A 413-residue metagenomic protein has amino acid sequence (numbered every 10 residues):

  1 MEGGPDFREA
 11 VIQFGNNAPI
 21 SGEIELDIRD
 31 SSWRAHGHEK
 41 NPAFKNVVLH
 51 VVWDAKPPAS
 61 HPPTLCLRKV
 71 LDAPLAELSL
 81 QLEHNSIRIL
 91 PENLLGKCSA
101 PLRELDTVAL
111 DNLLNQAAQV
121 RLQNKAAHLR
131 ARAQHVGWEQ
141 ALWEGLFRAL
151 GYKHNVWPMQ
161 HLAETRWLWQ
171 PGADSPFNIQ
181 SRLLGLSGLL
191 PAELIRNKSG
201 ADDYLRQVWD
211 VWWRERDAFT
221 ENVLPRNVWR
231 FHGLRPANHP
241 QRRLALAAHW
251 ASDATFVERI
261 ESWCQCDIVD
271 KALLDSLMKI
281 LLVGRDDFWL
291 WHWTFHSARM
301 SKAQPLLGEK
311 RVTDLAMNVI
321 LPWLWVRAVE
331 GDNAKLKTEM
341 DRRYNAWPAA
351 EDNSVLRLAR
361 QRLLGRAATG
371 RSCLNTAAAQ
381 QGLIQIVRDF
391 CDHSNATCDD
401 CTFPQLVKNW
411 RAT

Functional and structural regions predicted by a protein language model:
M1-S31, H38: N-terminal ordered "arm"
P5, P19, F44, A141 (+2 more regions): Short, well-structured alpha-helical interface segments that form or flank functional binding sites
F14, L26-D30, W53-A55, K69-L71 (+1 more regions): Short, flexible loop/turn elements at secondary-structure junctions
E25, H36-A43, V48-H50: Compact, well-ordered interaction domains used in eukaryotic information-processing assemblies
V47-D106: Compact, glycine/acidic-enriched structural inserts
Q81-Q134, W138: Extended, acidic-biased charged interface segments
L114-G382: Hydrophobic, aromatic-lined core segments that form the binding pocket/scaffold for planar heteroaromatic ligands
G365-T413: Acidic, carboxylate-rich catalytic segments that either coordinate divalent cations
